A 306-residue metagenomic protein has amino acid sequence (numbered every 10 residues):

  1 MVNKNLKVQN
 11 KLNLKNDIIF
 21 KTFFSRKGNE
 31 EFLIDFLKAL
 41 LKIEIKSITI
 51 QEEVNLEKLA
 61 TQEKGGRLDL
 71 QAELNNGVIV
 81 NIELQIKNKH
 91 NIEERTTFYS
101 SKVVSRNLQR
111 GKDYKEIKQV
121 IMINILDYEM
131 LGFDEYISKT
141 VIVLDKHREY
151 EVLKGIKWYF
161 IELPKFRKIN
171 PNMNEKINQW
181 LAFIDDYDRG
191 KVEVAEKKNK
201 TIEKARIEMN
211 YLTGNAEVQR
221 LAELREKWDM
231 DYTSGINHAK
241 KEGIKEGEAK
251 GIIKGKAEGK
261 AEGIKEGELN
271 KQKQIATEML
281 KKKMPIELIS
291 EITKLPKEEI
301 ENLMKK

Functional and structural regions predicted by a protein language model:
M1-K306: Elongated, amphipathic alpha-helical interaction scaffolds
